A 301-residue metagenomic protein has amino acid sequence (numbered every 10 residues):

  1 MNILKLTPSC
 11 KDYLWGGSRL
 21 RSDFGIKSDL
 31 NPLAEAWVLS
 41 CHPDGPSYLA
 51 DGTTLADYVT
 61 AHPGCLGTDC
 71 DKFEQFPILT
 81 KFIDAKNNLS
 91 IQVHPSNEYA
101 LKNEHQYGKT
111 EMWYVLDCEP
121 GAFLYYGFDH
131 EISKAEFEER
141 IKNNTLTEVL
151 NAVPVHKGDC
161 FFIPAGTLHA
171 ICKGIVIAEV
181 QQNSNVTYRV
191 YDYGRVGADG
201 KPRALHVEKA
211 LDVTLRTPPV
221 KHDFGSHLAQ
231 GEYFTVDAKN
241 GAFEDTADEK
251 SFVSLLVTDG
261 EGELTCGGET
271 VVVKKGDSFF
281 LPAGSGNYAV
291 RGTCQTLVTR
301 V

Functional and structural regions predicted by a protein language model:
M1-I132, T187, D192-P218, V236: Transition-metal
Q75, I83-N88, N97, Y107-G108 (+5 more regions): Ligand-binding loop in jelly-roll beta-barrel domains
E131-N143, E249-E261: Short, basic/aromatic beta-hairpin or loop at an interaction surface
I141-V149, C160-F162, L168-P218: An exposed, glycine/acidic-rich loop-and-rim segment of catalytic or binding clefts
L150-F162, G267-S285: Short acidic-glycine-tyrosine-enriched beta hairpin
P202-F252: Functionally critical, mid-to-C-terminal surface segments that flank or help form catalytic/ligand
K239, G260, G276, T296: Hydrophobic, well-ordered secondary-structure elements that form the walls of internal hydrophobic environments
E244, G260-T265, S278: Short beta-strand segments in beta-sandwich/barrel cores
